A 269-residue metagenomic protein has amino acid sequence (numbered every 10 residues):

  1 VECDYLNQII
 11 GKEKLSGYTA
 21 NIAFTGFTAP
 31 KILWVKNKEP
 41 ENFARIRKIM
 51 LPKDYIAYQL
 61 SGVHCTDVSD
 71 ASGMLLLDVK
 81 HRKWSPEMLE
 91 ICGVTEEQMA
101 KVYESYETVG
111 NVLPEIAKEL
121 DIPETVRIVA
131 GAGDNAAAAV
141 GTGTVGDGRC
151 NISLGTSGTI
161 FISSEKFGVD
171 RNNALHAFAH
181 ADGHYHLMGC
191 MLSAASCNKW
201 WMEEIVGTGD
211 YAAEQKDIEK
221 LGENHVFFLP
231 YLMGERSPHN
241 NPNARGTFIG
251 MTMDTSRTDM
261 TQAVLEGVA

Functional and structural regions predicted by a protein language model:
V1: A charged helix-plus-loop insertion that forms the helical arch/lid used to bind and gate nucleic-acid substrates
D4-H64, L75-P86, E90-G93, P114-A269: Active-site core segments that coordinate phosphate-bearing ligands/cofactors across diverse enzyme families
D67-A71: Nucleotide/phosphate-binding loop and acidic/charged catalytic motifs in nucleotide-binding or -utilizing enzymes
E97-Y103, R127-V129: General small-molecule cofactor/ligand-binding pocket signal
A100-T108, Q215-I218: Short linear loop/turn motifs
